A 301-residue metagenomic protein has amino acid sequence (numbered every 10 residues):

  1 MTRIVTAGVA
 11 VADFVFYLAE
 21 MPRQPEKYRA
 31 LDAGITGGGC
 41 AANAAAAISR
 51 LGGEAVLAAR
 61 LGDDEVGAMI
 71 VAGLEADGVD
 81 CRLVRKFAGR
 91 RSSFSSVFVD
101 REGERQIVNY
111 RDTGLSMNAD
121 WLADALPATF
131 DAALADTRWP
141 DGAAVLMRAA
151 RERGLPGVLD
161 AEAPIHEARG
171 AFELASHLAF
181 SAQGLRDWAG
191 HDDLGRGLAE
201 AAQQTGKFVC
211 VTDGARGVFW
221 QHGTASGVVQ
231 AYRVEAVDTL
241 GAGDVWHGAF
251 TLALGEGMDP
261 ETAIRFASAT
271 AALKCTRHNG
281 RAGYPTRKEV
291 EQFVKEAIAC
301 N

Functional and structural regions predicted by a protein language model:
M1-A10, V71-K86, F98-G227, E289 (+1 more regions): Ribokinase/PfkB-type carbohydrate-kinase core domain
M1-R60, E65-A68, A76: Glycine-rich phosphate/adenosyl-contacting loop at the front of the ribokinase-like
I4, Y28, L194-N301: Conserved phosphate-binding/catalytic region of the ribokinase-like
Y28-G39, N43, E65, F87-R91 (+5 more regions): Residues at secondary-structure transition points
D32, A58-D63, R82-S92, E162 (+3 more regions): Beta-strand->loop->alpha-helix junctions that form or flank phosphate-binding loops in nucleotide-handling enzymes
I48, L57, I70, L74 (+3 more regions): Hydrophobic packing within well-folded, soluble alpha/beta domains
S49, R151, G255: Gly/Ala-rich phosphate-binding loop of Rossmann-like dinucleotide-binding domains, activating on the conserved
L51, D77, R90-S93, G214: Short, basic and Ser/Thr-rich N-terminal targeting/leader segments
